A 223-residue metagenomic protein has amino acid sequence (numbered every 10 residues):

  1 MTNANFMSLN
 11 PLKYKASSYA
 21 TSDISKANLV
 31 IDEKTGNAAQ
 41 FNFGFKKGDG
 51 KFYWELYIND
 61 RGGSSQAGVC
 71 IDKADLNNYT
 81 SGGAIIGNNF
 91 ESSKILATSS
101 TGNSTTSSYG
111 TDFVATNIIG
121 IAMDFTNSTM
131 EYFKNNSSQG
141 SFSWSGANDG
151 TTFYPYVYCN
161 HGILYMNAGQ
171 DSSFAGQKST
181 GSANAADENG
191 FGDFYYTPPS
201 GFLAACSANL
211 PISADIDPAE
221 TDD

Functional and structural regions predicted by a protein language model:
M1-D223: PRY/SPRY (B30.2) beta-sandwich protein-interaction domains and their adjacent Ser/Pro/Gly-rich low-complexity linkers
